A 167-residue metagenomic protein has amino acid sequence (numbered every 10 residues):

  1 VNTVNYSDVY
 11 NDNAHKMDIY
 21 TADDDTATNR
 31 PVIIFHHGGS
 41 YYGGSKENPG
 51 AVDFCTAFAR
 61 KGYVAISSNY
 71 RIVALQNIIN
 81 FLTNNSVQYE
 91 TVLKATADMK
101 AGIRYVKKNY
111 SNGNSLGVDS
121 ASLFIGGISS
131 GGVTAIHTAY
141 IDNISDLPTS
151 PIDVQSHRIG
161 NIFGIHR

Functional and structural regions predicted by a protein language model:
V1-T28, V92: N-terminal cap/lid segment of alpha/beta-hydrolase-fold proteins
H15-K16, P31, D53, A57-R60 (+4 more regions): Extracytoplasmic/secreted proteins, especially bacterial periplasmic and envelope-associated proteins
N29-G39: Short beta-strand element of the alpha/beta-hydrolase
N29-R30, G43-N48, N77-N80, A135-A139 (+1 more regions): Short, solvent-exposed loop/turn and secondary-structure capping segments
S40-G43, A65, Y105: Serine-hydrolase catalytic-loop signature spanning alpha/beta hydrolases and amidase-signature enzymes
Y41-G50, N69-L93: Cap/lid segment of the alpha/beta-hydrolase catalytic domain
E47-S67: Short amphipathic alpha-helix adjacent to the substrate-entry channel of hydrolases
A101-R167: Primarily recognizes the serine-hydrolase "nucleophile elbow" in alpha/beta-hydrolase and SGNH/GDSL folds
